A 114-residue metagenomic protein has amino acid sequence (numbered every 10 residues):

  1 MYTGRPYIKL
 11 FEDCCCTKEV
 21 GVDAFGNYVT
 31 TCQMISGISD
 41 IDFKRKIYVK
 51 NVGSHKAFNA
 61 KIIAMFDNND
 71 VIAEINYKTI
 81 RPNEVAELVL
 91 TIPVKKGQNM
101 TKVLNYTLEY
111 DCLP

Functional and structural regions predicted by a protein language model:
Y2-S39: Low-complexity, acidic Ser/Thr/Pro/Gly-rich terminal tails and inter-domain linkers that flank the onset of structured
P6, I92-P114: Terminal connector regions
C14-C15, A24-N27, K46, N68-D70 (+1 more regions): Intrinsic-disorder/low-complexity loop/linker signature
Y28, S39-K46, A86, N99-L104: Short, solvent-exposed loop/turn segments enriched in Ser/Thr/Gly
K46-V52, T91: Short edge beta-strand/loop segments characteristic of extracellular beta-sandwich folds
S54-A60: Short acidic/proline- and small/hydrophobic-mixed sequence motifs that coincide with surface turns and coil-to-beta
A64-F66: Conserved aromatic beta-strand anchor motif in extracellular beta-sandwich/beta-rich domains
D70-Q98: Intrinsically disordered, low-complexity Pro/Gly/Ser/Thr-rich segments with frequent PxxP/GP/PP motifs and embedded
